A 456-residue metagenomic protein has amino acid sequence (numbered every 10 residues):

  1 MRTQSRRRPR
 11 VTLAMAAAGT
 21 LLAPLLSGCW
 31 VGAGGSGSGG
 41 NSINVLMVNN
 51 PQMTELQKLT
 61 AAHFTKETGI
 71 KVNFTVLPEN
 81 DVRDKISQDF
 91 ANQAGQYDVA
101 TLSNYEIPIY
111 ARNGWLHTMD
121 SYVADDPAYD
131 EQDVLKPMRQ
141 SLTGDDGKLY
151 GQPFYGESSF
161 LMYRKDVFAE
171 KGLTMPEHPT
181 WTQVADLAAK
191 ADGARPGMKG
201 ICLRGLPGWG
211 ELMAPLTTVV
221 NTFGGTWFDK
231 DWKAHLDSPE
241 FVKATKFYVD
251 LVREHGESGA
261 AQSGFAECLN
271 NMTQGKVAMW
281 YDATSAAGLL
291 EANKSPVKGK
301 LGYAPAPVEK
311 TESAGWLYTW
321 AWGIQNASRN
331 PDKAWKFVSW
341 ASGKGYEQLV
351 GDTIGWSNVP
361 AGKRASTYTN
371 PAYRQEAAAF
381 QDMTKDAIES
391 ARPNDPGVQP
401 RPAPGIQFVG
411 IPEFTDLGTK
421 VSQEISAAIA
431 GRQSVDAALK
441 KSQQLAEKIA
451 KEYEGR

Functional and structural regions predicted by a protein language model:
R2, K71, A169, R392-R456: Conserved C-terminal helix/tail region of periplasmic/extracytoplasmic solute-binding proteins
H63-V134, A169-G172, N271, G275-M279 (+1 more regions): Extracytoplasmic "Venus flytrap"/periplasmic binding protein-like
Q88, Q96-A100, A128-V167, K199 (+3 more regions): A structural signal for short loop-to-beta-strand junctions that line the ligand-binding cleft of periplasmic/secreted
N104-S158, L212-P215, K298-A304, K385-R392 (+1 more regions): Hinge/lid segment of periplasmic solute-binding proteins
D120-V134, E177, I201, G205-L206 (+7 more regions): Short, solvent-exposed loop/beta-turn-alpha elements that line the ligand-binding surface or hinge of extracytoplasmic
A124, A286-V297, K310-W320, I324-T419: C-terminal lobe and pocket-closing loops of periplasmic/extracytoplasmic Venus-flytrap solute-binding proteins
T143-F154, S159, T182-A234, K246 (+2 more regions): Extracytoplasmic/periplasmic solute-binding protein
L187-K190, D231-Q262, G302, A306: Glycine-centered hinge/linker elements that transmit conformational signals in sensory and ligand-binding systems
